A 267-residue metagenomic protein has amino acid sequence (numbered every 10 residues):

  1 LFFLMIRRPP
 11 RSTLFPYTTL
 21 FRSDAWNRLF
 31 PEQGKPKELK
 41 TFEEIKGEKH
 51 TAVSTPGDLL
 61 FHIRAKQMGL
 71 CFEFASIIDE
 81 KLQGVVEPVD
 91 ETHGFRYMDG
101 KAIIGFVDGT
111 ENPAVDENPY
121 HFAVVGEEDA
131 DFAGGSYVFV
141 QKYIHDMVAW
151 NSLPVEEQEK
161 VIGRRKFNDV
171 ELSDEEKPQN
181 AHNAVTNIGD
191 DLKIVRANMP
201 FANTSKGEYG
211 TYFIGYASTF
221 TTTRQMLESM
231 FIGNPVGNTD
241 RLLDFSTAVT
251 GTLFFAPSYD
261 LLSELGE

Functional and structural regions predicted by a protein language model:
L1, F21-E267: Long, histidine/aromatic-enriched segments associated with O2/redox biology
M5-L20: Short, small-residue-biased leader/transition segments that mark boundaries at the very start of proteins
